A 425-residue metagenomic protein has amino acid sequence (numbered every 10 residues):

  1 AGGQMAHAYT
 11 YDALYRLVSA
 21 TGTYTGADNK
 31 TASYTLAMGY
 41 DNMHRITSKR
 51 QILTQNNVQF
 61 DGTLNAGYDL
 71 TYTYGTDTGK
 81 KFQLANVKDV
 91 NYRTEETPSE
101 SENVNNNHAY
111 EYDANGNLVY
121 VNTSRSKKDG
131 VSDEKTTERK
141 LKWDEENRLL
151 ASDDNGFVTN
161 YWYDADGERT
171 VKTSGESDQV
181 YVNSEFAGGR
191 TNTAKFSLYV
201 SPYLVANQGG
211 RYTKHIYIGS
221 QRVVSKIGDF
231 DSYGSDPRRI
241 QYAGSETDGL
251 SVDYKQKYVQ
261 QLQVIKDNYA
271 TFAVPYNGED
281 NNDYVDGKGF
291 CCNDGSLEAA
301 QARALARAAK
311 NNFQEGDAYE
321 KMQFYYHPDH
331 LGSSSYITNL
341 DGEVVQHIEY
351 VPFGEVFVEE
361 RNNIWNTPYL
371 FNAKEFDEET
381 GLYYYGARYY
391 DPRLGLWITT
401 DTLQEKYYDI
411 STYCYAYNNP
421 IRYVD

Functional and structural regions predicted by a protein language model:
A1-G2, H7, A13, S19-G26 (+11 more regions): Beta-turn initiation residues at beta-strand->coil junctions
G3-M5, A32-Y34, V104-N106, K135-T137 (+6 more regions): Short, small/polar residue-rich loop motifs at catalytic or cofactor-binding pockets
Y9-Y11, W143, Y163, R169 (+6 more regions): Surface-exposed coil/loop segments, especially low-complexity Tyr/Gly/Ser/Thr-rich stretches in secreted/surface
D28, N56-L64, T94-E102, S126-K135 (+3 more regions): Intrinsically disordered, low-complexity Ser/Thr- and acidic-rich flexible linkers and loops, especially at boundaries
G39-T73, Y417-N419, V424-D425: Catalytic cores of secreted or luminal carbohydrate-active enzymes
L64-E95, S99-E111: Feature marks flexible
Y72-Y74, Q179-R190, R238-G386, I421: A motif-centric feature for acidic-aromatic and gly/ser/thr-rich catalytic loops and repeats
